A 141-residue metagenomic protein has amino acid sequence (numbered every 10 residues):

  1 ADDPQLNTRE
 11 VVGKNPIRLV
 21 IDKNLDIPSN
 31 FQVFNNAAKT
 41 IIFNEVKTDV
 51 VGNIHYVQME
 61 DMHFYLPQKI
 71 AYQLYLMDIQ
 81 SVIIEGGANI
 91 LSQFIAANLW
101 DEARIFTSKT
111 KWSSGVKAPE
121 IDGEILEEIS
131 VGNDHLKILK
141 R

Functional and structural regions predicted by a protein language model:
A1-R141: Enzymes that bind and transform nitrogen-containing heteroaromatic metabolites
